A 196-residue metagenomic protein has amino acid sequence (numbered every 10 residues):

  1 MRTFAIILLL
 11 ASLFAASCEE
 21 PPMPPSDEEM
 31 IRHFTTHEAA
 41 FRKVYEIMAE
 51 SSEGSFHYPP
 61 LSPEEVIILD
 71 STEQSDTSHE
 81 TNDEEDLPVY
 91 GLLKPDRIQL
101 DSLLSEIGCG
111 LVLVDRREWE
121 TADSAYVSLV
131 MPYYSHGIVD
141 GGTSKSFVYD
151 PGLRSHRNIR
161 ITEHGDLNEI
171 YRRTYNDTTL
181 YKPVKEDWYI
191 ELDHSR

Functional and structural regions predicted by a protein language model:
A5-A15: Bacterial N-terminal signal peptides
F14-S17, I47, G54-L61, L69-S71 (+5 more regions): Generic detector of ordered, mature protein regions
C18-L104: N-terminal export/targeting and maturation segments
G108-R196: Extracytoplasmic electrostatic interaction patches
